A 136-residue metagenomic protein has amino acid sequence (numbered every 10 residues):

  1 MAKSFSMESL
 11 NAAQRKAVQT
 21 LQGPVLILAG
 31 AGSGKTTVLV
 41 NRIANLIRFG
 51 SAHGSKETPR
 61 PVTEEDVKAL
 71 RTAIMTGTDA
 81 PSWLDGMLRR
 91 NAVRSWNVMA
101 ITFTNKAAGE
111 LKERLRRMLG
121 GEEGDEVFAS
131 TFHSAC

Functional and structural regions predicted by a protein language model:
M1-C136: P-loop NTPase Walker
